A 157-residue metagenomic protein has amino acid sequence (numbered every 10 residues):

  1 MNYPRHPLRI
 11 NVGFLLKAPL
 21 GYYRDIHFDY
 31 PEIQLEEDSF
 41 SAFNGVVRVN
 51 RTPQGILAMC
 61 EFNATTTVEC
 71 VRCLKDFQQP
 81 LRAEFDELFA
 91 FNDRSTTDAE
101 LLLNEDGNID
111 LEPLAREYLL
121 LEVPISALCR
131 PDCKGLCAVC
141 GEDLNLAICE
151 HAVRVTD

Functional and structural regions predicted by a protein language model:
M1-D157: Structured interface patches
